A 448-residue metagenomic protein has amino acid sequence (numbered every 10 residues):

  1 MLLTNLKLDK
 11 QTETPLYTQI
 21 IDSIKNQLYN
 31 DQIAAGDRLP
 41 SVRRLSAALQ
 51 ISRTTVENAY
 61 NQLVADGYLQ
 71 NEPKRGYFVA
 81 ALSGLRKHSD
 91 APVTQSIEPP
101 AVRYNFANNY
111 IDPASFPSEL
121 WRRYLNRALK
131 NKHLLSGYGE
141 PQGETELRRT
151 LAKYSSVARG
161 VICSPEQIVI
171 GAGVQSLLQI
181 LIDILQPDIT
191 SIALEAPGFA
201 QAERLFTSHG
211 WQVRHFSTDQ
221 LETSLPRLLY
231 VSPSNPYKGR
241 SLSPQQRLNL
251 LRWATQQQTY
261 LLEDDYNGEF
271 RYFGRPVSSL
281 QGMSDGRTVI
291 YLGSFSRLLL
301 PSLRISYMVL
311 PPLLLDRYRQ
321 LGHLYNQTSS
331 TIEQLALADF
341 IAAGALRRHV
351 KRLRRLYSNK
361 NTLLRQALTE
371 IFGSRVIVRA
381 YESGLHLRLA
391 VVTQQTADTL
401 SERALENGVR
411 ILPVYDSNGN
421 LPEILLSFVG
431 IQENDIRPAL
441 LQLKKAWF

Functional and structural regions predicted by a protein language model:
M1-R127, H133-S136, L147, R319 (+8 more regions): N-terminal basic, amphipathic alpha-helical segments
K74, S284-R317: Active-site PLP attachment segment
N105, I170, H215, S279-G282 (+3 more regions): Structural signal for conserved beta-strand scaffold positions within catalytic alpha/beta enzyme cores
I111, P233-P236, R297, I431: Short glycine-rich anion-binding loops that position phosphate/pyrophosphate groups of nucleotides and phosphorylated
L135-Q258, L262, G268-F270, R275-R287 (+1 more regions): Conserved core of the PLP fold type I
L151, Y307, Q334-A343: Helix-loop "lid/cap" segments that line or gate small-molecule binding pockets
P312-R317, L346-R347, Q394: Short helix-loop capping/hinge motifs at secondary-structure junctions, enriched in acidic/polar residues
